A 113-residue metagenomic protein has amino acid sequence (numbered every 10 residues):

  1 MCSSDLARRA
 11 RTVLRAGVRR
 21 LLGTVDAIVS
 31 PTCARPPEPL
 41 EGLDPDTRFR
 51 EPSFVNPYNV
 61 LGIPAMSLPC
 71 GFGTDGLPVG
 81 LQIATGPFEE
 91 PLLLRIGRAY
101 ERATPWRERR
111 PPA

Functional and structural regions predicted by a protein language model:
M1-S3: Short, small-residue-biased leader/transition segments that mark boundaries at the very start of proteins
D5-L6, A16, V60-A113: Structural helix-boundary/capping segments
L6, A10, R35-V55: Short, surface-exposed loop/helix-turn segments at secondary-structure junctions that function as lids/hinges flanking
R8-V25: Acyltransferase
R20, N56, R98: Surface-exposed charge patches
T32-C33, E108: Short amphipathic alpha-helical interaction/hinge segments
C33-R35, G71: Residue-level "edge-of-site" marker
